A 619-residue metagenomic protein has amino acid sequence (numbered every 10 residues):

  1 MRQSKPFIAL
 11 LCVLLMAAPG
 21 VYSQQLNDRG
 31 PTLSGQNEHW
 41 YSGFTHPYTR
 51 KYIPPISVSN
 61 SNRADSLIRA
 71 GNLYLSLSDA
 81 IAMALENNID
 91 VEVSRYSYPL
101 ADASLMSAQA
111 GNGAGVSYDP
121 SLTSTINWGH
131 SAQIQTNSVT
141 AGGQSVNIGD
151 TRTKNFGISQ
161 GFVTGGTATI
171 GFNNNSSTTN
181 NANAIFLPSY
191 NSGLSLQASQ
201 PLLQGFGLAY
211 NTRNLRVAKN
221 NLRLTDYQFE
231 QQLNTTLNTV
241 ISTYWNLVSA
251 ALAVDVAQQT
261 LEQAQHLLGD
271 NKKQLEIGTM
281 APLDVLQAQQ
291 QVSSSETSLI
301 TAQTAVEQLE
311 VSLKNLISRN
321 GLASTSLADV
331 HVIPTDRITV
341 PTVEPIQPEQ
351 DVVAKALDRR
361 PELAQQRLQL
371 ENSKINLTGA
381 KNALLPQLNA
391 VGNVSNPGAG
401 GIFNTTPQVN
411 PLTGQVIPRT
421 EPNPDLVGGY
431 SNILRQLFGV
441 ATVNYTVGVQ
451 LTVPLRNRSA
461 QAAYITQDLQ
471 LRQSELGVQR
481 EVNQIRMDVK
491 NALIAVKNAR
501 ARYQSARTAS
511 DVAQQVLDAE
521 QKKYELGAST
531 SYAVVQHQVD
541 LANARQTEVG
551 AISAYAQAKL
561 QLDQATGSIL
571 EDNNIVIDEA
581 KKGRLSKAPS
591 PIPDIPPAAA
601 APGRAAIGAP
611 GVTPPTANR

Functional and structural regions predicted by a protein language model:
R2-V13, G20-F44, H130, L313-D329 (+5 more regions): Acidic, low-complexity, intrinsically disordered peripheral segments
I53-M83: Regulatory alphaC helix of protein kinase catalytic domains
A64-S66, N137-G142, T179-N181, R337-I338 (+1 more regions): Extracytoplasmic loops and strand-loop junctions of Gram-negative outer membrane beta-barrel proteins
M83-E92, D102-Y118, Q133, N155-I185 (+7 more regions): A glycine-/polar-enriched beta->alpha junction
V93-A110, Q232-A257, H266, K273 (+7 more regions): Amphipathic alpha-helical coiled-coil segments
L122-H130, I170-S176, A390-N396: Transmembrane beta-barrel strands of outer-membrane/channel proteins
I148-K154, Y190-L194, A441-Y445: Residues that define the transmembrane beta-barrel architecture of outer-membrane proteins
Y190-L203, G207-S298, A302-V311, N315-S318: Hydrophobic, small-residue-rich alpha-helical packing segments that form membrane-like cores
